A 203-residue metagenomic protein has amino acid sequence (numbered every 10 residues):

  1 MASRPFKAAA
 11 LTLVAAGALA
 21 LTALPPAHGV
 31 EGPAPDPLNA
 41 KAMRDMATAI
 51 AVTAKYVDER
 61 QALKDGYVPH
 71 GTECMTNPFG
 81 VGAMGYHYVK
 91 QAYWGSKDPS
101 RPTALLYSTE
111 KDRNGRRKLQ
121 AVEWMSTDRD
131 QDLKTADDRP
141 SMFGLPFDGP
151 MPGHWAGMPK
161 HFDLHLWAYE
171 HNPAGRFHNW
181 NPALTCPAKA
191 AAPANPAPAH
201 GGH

Functional and structural regions predicted by a protein language model:
A2-L11: Bacterial N-terminal signal peptides that target proteins for export
T12-T22: Bacterial N-terminal signal peptides
P25-G29: Sec/Tat signal peptide C-region and signal peptidase I cleavage site
V30-H203: Primary mode marks residue(s) on the alpha4-beta5-alpha5 output face of response regulator receiver
